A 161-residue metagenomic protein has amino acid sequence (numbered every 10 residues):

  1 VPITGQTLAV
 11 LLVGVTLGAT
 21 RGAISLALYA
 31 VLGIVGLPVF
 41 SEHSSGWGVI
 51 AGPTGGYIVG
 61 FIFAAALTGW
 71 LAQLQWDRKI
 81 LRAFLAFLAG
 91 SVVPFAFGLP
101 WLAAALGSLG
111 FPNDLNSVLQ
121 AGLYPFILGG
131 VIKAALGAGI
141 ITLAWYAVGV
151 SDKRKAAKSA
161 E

Functional and structural regions predicted by a protein language model:
V1-A9, A30-V39, A72-F84: Hydrophobic alpha-helical transmembrane segments
V1-P2, A30-A64: Interfacial aromatic-anchored transmembrane helix boundaries in multi-pass membrane proteins
V1-S25: Hydrophobic transmembrane alpha-helices
L8, L12, A27-V31, I58 (+5 more regions): Residue-level signature of the transmembrane alpha-helical core of multi-pass small-molecule transporters
T16-T20, L67-Q75, A144-V148: Structural signal for the C-terminal ends of transmembrane alpha-helices and the immediately following loop
S25-Y29, L37-F40, A64, T68 (+3 more regions): Alpha-helical transmembrane segments and their lipid-water interface positions in multi-pass membrane proteins
W47-A96: Short helix-perturbing small/polar motifs within transmembrane alpha-helices
D77-A156: Membrane-embedded alpha-helical hairpins and interfacial helices in multi-pass inner-membrane proteins
